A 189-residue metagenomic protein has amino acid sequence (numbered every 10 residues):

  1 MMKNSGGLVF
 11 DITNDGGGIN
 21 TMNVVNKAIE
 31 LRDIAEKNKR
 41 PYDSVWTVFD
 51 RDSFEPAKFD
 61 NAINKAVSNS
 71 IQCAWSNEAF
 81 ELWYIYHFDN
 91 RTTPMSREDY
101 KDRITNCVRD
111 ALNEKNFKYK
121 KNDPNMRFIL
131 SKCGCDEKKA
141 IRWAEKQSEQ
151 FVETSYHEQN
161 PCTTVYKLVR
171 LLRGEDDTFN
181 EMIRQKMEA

Functional and structural regions predicted by a protein language model:
M1, V9-N14, G18-A28: N-terminal carbohydrate-binding/catalytic regions of secreted carbohydrate-active enzymes
M2-N14, D33-W46, R51-A189: C-terminal accessory helical subdomains adjacent to catalytic cores in phosphodiester- and nucleotide-handling enzymes
